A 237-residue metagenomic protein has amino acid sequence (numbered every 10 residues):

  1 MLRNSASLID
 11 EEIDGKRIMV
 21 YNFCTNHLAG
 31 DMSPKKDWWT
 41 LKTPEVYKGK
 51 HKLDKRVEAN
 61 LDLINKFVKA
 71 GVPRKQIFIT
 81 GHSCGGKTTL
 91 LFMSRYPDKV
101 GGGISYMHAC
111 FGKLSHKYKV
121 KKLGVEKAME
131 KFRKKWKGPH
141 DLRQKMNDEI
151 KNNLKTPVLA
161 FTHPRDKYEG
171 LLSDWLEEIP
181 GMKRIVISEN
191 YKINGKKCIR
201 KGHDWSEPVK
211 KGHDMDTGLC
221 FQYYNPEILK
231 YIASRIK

Functional and structural regions predicted by a protein language model:
M1-I13: Short, surface-exposed "cap/lid" segments of acyl-processing enzymes
I13-T40: Conserved alpha/beta-hydrolase
G15-M19, P73-Q76, D98-G103, L154-P157 (+1 more regions): Loop/turn elements at helix/coil->beta-strand transitions in domains of secreted/extracellular proteins
N26-G30, S83-K87, A109-G112, P164-Y168: Solvent-exposed loop/turn segments at secondary-structure junctions within structured extracellular/periplasmic domains
K42-G71: Alpha/beta-hydrolase active-site loop
K66-A70, K75-V125, M129: Primarily recognizes the serine-hydrolase "nucleophile elbow" in alpha/beta-hydrolase and SGNH/GDSL folds
C110-S188: The feature captures the conserved acid-bearing segment of alpha/beta-hydrolase catalytic domains
P180-K237: C-terminal catalytic histidine-bearing segment of alpha/beta-hydrolase fold enzymes
